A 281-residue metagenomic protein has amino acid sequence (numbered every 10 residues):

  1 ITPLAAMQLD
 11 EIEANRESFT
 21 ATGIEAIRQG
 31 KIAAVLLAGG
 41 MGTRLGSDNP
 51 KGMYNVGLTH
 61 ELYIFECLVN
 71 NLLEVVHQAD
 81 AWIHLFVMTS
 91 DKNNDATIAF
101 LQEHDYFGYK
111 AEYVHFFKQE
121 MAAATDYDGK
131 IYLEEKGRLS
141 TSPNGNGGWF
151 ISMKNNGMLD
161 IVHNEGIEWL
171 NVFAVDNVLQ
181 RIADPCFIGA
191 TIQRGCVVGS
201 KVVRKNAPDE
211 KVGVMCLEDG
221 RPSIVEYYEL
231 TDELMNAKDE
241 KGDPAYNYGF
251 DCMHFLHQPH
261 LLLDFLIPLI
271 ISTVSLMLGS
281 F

Functional and structural regions predicted by a protein language model:
I1-D10: S-adenosyl-L-methionine
L9-L36, R44-L262, L266-L269, T273-F281: Domain-scale recognition of functional cores that engage charged ligands
